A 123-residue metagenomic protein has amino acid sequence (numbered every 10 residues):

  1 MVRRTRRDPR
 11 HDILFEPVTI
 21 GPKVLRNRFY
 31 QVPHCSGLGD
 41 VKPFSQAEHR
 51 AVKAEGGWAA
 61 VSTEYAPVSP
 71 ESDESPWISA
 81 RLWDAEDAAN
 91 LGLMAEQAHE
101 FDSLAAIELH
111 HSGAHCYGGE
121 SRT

Functional and structural regions predicted by a protein language model:
M1-T123: Flavin-dependent oxidoreductase catalytic cores
